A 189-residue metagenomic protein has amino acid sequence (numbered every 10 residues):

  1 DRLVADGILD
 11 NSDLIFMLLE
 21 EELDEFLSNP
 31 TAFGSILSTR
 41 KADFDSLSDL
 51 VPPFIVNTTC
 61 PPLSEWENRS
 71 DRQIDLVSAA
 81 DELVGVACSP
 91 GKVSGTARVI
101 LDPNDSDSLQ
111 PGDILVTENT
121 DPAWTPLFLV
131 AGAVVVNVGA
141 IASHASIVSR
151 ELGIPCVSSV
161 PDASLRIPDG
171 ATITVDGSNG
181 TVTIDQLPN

Functional and structural regions predicted by a protein language model:
D1-N189: Non-catalytic, soluble scaffold/interaction modules
